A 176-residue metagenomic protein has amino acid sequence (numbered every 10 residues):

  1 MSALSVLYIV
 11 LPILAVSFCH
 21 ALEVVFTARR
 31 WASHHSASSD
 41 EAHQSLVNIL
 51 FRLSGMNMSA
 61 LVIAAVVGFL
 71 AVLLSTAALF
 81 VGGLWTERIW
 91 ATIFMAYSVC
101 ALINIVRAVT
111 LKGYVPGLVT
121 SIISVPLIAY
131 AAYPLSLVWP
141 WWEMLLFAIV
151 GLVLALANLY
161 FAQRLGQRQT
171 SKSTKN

Functional and structural regions predicted by a protein language model:
A3-R29: N-terminal signal-anchor transmembrane alpha helix
V24-S54, L165-N176: Cytosolic, membrane-interface loops and tails of multi-pass inner-membrane proteins
L46-V66, T110: Membrane interfacial helix-start motif at the N-side
M58-L79, C100, I123-I128: Core segments of transmembrane alpha-helices that mediate helix-helix packing or line hydrophobic substrate/ligand
F80-L84, I105-V115, S136-W139: Membrane-interface helix caps and helix-loop-helix hairpins in membrane proteins
M95-N104, V115-L135, L154: Hydrophobic alpha-helical membrane segments
V109-I123, W142-A148: Non-cytosolic membrane-interface motifs at loop->transmembrane helix junctions
A129-N176: Terminal transmembrane helical module of multi-pass membrane proteins
